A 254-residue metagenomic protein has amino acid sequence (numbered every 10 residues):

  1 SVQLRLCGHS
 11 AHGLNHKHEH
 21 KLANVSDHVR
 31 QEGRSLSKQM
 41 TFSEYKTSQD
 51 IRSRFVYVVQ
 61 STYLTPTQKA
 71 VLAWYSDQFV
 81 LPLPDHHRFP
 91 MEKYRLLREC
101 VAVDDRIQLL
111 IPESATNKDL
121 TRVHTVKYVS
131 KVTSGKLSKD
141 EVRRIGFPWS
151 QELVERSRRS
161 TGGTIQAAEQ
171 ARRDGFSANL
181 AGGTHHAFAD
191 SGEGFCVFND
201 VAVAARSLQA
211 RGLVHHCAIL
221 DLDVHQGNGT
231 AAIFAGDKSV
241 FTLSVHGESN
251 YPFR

Functional and structural regions predicted by a protein language model:
S10-A11, A23, S35: Short linear motifs in low-complexity or flexible loops
N15-K17: Short, charge-rich patches within N-terminal targeting peptides
Q31-E32, Q39, K46-Q49: Charged/polar low-complexity intrinsically disordered segments
S35, S53-R54: Intrinsic disorder
F42-Y45, F55-Y57, Y63: Aromatic (phenylalanine/tyrosine) cluster motif
V59-A202, H215: Metal-dependent C-N hydrolase catalytic cores
P84, I165, A181-R254: Conserved alpha-helical scaffold segments that buttress catalytic/binding sites
